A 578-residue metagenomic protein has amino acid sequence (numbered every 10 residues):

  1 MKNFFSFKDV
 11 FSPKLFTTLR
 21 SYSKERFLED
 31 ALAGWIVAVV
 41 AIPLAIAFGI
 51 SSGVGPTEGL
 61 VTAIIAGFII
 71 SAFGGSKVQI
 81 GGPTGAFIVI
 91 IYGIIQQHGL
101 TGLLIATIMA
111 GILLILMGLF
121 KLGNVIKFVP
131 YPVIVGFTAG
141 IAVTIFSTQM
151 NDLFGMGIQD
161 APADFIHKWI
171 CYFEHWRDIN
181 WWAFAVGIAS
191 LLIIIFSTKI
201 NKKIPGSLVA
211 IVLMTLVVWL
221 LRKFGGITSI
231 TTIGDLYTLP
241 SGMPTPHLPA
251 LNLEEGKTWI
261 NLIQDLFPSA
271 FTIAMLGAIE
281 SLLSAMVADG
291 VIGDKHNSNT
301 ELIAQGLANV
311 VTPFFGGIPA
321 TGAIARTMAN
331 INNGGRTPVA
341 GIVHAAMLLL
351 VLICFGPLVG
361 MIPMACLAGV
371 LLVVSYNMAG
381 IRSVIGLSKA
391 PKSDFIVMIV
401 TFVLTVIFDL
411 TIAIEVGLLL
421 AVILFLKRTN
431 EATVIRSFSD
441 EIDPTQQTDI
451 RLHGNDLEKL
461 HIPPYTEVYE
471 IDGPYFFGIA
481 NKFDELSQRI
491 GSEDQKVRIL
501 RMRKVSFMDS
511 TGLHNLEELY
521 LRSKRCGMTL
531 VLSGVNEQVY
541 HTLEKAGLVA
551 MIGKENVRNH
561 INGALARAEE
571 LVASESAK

Functional and structural regions predicted by a protein language model:
M1-P444: Transmembrane helical cores of multi-pass ion-transport proteins
E29, A33, L191, I195 (+4 more regions): Short, contiguous clusters of charged residues that form electrostatic/catalytic patches at enzyme active sites, used
G81, G136, R501, L532-S533 (+1 more regions): Active-site-adjacent beta-strand anchor residues
I91, W169, F483-S487, A564 (+1 more regions): Generic hydrophobic alpha-helical segments
T245, N377-A546, A550-M551, E569-E575: The feature marks cytosolic C-terminal regulatory regions of anion transporters and related permeases
M551-R567: Short acidic-hydrophobic, aromatic-tinged amphipathic segments that line or gate anion-handling sites
